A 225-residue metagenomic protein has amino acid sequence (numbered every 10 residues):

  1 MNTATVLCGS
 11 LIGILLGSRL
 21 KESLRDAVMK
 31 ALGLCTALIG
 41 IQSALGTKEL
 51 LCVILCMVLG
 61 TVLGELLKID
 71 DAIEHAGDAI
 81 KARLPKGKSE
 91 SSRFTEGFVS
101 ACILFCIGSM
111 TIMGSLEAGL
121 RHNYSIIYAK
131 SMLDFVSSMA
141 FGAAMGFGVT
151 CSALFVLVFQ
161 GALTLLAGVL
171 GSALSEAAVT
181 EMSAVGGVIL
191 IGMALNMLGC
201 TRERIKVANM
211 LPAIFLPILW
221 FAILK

Functional and structural regions predicted by a protein language model:
M1-G9, G13, G17, G33-L34 (+16 more regions): Alpha-helical transmembrane segments in multi-pass membrane proteins
N2-V6, D26, G33, V53 (+6 more regions): Hydrophobic alpha-helical transmembrane segments of integral membrane proteins, especially multi-pass transporters
I12-M29, Q42-K48, F141, M145-I189 (+1 more regions): Transmembrane-helix boundary and interhelical-loop signature of multi-pass inner-membrane proteins
E22-S23, I69-G97: Intrinsically disordered, low-complexity non-transmembrane regions of multi-pass membrane transporters
Q42-L51, L66-G77: Transmembrane alpha-helix boundary signature
S43-C52, E117-S125, V169-A178, A222-K225: Helix-coil boundary and interhelical linker segments in multi-pass alpha-helical membrane proteins
R93-G171: Helix-loop-helix junctions within the multi-pass membrane cores of secondary transporters/permeases
R202-K206, M210-A213, P217: ATP/nucleoside-binding phosphotransfer catalytic cores, i.e., glycine-rich phosphate-binding loops
